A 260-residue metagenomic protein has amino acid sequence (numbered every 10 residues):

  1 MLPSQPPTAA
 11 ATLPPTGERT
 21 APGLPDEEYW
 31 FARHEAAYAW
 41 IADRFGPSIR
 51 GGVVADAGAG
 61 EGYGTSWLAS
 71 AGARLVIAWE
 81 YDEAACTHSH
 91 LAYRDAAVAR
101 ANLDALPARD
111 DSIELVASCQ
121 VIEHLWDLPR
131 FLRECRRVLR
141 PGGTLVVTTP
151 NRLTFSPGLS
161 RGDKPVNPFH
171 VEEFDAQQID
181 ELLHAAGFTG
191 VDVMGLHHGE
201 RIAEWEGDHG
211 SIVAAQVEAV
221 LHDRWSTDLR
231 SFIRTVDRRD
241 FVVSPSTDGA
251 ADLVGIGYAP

Functional and structural regions predicted by a protein language model:
M1-R109, L115-C119, P129-L132, G195-L196 (+4 more regions): Conserved N-terminal segment of class I S-adenosyl-L-methionine
V53, G143-T144: Short glycine-centered segments of the SAM/dcSAM-binding site in methyltransferase folds
Q120-H124: A short His-aromatic
W126-R130, P157: Short N-terminal helix/helix-N-cap motif within the alpha/beta-hydrolase-1
P129-P141: A short glycine-rich, Lys/Arg-flanked "PGG" loop and its adjoining helix->strand segment in the class I
T148-H170: Short, glycine-/aromatic-enriched active-site segment of Class I SAM-dependent methyltransferases
V171-A186: Short alpha-helix
F188-G199: Conserved S-adenosyl-L-methionine
